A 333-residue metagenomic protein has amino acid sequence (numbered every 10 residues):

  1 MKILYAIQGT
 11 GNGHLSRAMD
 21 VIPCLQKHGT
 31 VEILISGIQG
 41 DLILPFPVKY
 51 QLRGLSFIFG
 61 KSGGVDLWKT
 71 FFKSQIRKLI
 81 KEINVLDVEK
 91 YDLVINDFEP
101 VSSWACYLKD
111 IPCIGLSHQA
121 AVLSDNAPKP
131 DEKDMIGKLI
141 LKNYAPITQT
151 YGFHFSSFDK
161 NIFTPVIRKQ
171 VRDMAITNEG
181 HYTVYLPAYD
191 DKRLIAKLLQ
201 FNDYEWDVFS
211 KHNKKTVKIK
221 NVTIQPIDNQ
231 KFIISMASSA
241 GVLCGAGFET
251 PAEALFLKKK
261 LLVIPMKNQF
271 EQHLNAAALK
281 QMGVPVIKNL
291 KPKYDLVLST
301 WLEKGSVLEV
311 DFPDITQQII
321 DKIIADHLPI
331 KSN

Functional and structural regions predicted by a protein language model:
Y5-N12, V31-R77: Conserved nucleotide-sugar phosphate-binding/catalytic loop shared by glycosyltransferases and other
H14-Q26: Short amphipathic alpha-helix
I22, V166-G241, K291: Donor-nucleotide binding loops and adjacent catalytic segments primarily of GT-B fold Leloir glycosyltransferases
G64-L93, P100-V101: Conserved nucleotide-sugar donor-binding subdomain of glycosyltransferases
V94-P100, A105, G115, S235-L274: A donor-sugar binding/catalytic signature common to diverse glycosyltransferases and related nucleotide-sugar
S124-D190, F209-H212: A nucleotide-sugar donor-handling region in carbohydrate enzymes
P251, L255-E303: Catalytic binding pocket for nucleotide-activated donors in carbohydrate/polymer assembly enzymes
S299-N333: C-terminal amphipathic helix plus adjacent low-complexity, charged tail appended to glycosyltransferase catalytic
